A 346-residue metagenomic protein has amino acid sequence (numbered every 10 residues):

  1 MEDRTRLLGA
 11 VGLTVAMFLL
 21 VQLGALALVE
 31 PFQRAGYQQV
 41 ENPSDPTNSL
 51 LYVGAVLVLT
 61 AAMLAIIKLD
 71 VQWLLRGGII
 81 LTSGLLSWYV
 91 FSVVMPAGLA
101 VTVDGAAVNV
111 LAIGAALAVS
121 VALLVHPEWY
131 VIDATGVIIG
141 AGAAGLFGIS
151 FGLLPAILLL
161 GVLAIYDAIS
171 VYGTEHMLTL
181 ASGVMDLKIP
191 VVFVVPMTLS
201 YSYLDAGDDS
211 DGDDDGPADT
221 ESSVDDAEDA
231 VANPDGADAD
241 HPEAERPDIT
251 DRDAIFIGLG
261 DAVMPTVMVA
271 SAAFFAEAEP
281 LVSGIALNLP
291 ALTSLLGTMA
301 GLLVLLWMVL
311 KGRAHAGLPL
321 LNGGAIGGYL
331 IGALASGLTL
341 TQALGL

Functional and structural regions predicted by a protein language model:
M1-L346: A membrane-topology feature that recognizes alpha-helical transmembrane segments and their immediate juxtamembrane
